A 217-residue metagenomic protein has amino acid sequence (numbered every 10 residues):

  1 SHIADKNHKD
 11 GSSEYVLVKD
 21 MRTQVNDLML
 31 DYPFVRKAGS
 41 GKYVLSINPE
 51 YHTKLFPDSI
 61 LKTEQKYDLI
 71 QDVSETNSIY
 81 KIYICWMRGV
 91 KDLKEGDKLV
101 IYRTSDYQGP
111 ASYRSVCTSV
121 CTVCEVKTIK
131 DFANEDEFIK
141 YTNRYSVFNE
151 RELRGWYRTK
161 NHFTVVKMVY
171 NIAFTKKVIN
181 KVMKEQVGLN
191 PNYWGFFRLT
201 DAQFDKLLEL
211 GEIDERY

Functional and structural regions predicted by a protein language model:
S1-Q65, D72, S115, V126-Y217: Contiguous surface segments at macromolecular interaction interfaces
L45, L99-I101, C117: Long, contiguous hydrophobic alpha-helical segments, chiefly transmembrane helices and signal peptides
V73-C85: Short, structured beta-strand/loop micro-motifs enriched in basic residues and often containing a Trp
G89-Q108: Short coil-to-beta transition motif at edge beta-strands of beta-rich domains
T104-D106, T122-V126: Histidine- and/or cysteine-centered catalytic micro-motif in compact active-site loops
P110-T122: Short coil-to-beta-strand transition motifs
